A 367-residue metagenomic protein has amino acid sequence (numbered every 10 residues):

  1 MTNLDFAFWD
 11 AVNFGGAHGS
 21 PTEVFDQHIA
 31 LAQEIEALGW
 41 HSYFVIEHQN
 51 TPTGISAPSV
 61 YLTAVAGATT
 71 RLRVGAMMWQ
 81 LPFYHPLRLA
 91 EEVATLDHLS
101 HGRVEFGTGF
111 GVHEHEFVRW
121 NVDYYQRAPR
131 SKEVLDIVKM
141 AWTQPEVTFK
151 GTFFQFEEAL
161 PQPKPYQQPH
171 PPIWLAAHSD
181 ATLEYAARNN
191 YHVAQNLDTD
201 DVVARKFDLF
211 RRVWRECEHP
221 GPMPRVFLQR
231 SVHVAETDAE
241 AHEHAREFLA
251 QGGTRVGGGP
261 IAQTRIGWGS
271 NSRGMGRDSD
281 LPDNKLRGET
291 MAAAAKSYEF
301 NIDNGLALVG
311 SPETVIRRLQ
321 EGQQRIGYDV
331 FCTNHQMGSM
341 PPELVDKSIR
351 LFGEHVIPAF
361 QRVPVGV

Functional and structural regions predicted by a protein language model:
M1-V74, Q168-P171, V365: N-terminal beta1-alpha1-beta2 module of alpha/beta enzyme domains
T2, Y125-P161, D201-Y328, Q361-V367: An alpha-helical appendage that flanks or caps ligand/catalytic pockets
T2-E23, P82-F149, F153, H192-V202 (+3 more regions): Flexible, glycine-rich active-site loops centered on histidine and acidic residues that chelate a metal or position
F6-D10, Y43-V45, R73-M77, V104-T108 (+4 more regions): Hydrophobic faces of well-ordered beta-strands that scaffold small-molecule active sites in alpha/beta enzyme cores
D10-F25, W79-L87, Q167-H178, H233-A235 (+1 more regions): Active-site mouth loops of central-metabolism enzymes
T22-E34, E92, A177-E184, T314-G322: Short, acidic/polar
I35, G39, E47, V65 (+9 more regions): Conserved, mostly hydrophobic/aromatic
E36, L62-R71, V93, D97-V104 (+3 more regions): Acidic (Asp/Glu)-rich catalytic clusters
